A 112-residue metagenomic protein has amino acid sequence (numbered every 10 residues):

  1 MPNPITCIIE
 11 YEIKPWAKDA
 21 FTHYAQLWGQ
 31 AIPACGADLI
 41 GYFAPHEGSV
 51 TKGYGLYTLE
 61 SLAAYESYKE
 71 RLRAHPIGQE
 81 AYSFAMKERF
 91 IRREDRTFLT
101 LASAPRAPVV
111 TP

Functional and structural regions predicted by a protein language model:
M1-P2, D38-Y54, E80-P112: Glycine-rich beta-strand-turn "strand-cap" elements at beta-sheet edges
I5-E10, F21, I32, G53-L59: Short, structured motif recognition centered on aromatic/hydrophobic residues
A17-K18, L62: Residues at or immediately preceding the N-termini of alpha-helices
A20, E66, P105-R106: A broad, structure-centric signal for solvent-exposed, well-ordered loop/edge residues that line or flank functional
H23-I40, T58-T97: An amphipathic, aromatic/His-enriched active-site/gating alpha helix that lines ligand/cofactor pockets
